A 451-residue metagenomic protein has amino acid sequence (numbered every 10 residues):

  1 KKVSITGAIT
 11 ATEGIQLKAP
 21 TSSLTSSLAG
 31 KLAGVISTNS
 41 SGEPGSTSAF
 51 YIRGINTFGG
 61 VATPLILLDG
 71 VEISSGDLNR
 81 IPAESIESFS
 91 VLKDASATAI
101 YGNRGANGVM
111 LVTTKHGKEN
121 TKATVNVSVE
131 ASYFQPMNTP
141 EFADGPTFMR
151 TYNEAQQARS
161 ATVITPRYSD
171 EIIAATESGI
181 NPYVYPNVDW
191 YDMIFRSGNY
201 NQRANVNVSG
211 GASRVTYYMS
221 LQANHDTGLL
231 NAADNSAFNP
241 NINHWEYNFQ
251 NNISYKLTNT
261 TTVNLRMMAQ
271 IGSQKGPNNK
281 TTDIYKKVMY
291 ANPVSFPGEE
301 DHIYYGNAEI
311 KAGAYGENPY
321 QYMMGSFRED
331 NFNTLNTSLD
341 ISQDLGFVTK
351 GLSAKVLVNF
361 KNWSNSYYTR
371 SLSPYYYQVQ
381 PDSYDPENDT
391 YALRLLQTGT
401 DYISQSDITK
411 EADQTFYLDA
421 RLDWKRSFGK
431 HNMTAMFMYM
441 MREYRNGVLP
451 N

Functional and structural regions predicted by a protein language model:
K1-F249, V263: Short, small/polar-rich motifs associated with maturation and membrane association, primarily at protein termini
R53, T113-K115, E130, Q222 (+4 more regions): Solvent-exposed residues in well-ordered beta-strands and their adjoining turns, especially edge/terminal strands
L92-D94, P186-D192, A232-A237, E317-S326 (+2 more regions): Extracytoplasmic loops and strand-loop junctions of Gram-negative outer membrane beta-barrel proteins
T114, V127, V206-A212, N251-Y255 (+3 more regions): Residues on the lipid-exposed face of transmembrane beta-strands in outer-membrane beta-barrel proteins
V125-V129, M219, L265, L339 (+2 more regions): Membrane-embedded beta-strand positions of outer-membrane beta-barrel proteins
P136-N138, Y183-Q222, D226-L229, P240-E317 (+6 more regions): Flexible loop and strand-edge segments within Gram-negative outer membrane beta-barrel domains
T147-P186, D283-G316, Y368-S404, T434 (+1 more regions): Surface-exposed loop/turn segments flanking beta-strands in extracellular/periplasmic regions
Q222-E246, G276-N279, D283, F332-T334 (+1 more regions): Small-side-chain secondary-structure face that scaffolds active or pore-lining regions
